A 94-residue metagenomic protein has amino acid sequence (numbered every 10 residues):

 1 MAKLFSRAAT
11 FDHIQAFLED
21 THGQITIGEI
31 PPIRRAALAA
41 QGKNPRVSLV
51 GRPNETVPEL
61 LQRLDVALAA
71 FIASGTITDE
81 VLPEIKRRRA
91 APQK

Functional and structural regions predicted by a protein language model:
L4-R35: N-terminal acidic leader/helix
F5-A8, D12-I14, G42-N44, S48-G51 (+2 more regions): Short, well-ordered helical secondary-structure segments
R7, S74-K94: Short, charged, intrinsically disordered terminal tails
T21, I25, L68-F71, G75 (+1 more regions): Short, flexible helical or helix-coil boundary motifs
G28-I30, V50-R52, E80, R88: Compositionally biased, intrinsically disordered low-complexity segments
R35-D79: Amphipathic alpha-helical packing elements
